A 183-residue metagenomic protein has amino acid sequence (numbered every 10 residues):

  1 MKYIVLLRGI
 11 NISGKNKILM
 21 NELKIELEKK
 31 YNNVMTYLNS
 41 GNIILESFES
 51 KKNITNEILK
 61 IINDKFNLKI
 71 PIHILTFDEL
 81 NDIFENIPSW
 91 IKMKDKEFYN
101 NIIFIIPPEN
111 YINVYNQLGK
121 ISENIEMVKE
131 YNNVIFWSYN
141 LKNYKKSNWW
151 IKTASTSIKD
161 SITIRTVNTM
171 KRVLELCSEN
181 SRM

Functional and structural regions predicted by a protein language model:
Y3-S40, I44-M183: Surface-exposed, charge/polar-rich loops and edge strands
